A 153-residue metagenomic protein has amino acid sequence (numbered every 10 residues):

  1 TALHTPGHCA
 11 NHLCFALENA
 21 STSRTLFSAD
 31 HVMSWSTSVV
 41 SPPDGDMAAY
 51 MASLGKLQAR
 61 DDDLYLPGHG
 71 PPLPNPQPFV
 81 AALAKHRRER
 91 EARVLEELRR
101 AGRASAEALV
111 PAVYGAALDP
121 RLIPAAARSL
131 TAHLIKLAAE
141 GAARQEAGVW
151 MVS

Functional and structural regions predicted by a protein language model:
T1-R93, E97: Metallo-beta-lactamase
E96-S153: C-terminal regulatory/interaction regions
